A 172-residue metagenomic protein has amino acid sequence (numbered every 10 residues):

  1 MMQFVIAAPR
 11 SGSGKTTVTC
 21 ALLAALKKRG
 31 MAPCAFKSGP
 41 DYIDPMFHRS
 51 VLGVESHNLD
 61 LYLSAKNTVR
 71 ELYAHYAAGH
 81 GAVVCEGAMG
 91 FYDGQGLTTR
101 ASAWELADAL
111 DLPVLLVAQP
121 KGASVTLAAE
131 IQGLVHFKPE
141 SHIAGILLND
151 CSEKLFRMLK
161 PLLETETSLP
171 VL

Functional and structural regions predicted by a protein language model:
M2-L110, A118-H142, D150-R157: ATP-dependent carboxylate-amine ligase catalytic core
M158-T167: Conserved anion/nucleotide-ligand pocket segment
S168-L172: Beta-strand-loop-alpha "switch" segments that mediate conformational coupling across diverse proteins
